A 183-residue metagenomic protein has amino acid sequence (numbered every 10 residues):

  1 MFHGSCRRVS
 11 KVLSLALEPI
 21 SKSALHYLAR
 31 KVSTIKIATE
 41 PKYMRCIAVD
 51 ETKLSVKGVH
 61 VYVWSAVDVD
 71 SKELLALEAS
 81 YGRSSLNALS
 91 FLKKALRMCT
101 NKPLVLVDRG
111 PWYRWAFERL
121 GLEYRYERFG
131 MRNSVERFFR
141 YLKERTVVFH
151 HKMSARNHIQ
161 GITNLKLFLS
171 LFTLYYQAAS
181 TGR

Functional and structural regions predicted by a protein language model:
M1-R183: Residue-level recognition of single "structural anchor" positions that define or cap local secondary structure
